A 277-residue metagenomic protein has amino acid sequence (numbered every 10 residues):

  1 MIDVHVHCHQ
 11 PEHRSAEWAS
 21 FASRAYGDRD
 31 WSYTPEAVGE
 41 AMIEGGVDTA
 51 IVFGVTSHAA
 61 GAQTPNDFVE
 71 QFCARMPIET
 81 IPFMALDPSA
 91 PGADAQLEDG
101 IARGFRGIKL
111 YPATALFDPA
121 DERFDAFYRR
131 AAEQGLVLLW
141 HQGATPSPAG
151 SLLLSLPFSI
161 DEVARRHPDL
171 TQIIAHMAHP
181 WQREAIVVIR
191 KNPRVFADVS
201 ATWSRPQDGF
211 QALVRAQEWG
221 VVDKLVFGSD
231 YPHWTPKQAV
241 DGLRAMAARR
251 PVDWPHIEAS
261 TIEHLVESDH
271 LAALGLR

Functional and structural regions predicted by a protein language model:
M1-H9, Q96, G100, V163-R166 (+1 more regions): A generic "structured core" feature
I2-V4, H13-T49, W219-K224, Q238-R277: Mid-to-C-terminal alpha-helical segments outside catalytic/metal-binding sites
H5, M42, V69, G100 (+7 more regions): Conserved, mostly hydrophobic/aromatic
V6-C8, G54, M84-P88, L110-P112 (+4 more regions): A cross-domain feature marking catalytic cores of carbohydrate-active enzymes and several ubiquitous metabolic/repair
H9-E12, S57-A60, P88-G92, A115 (+4 more regions): Active-site environment of divalent metal-dependent phosphoester hydrolases
A37-A41, P65-F72, Q96-G100, R123-F127 (+4 more regions): A general structural detector for well-ordered alpha-helical segments in enzyme core domains, enriched
D48-T49, S57-L154: Active-site gating/metal-coordination segments in enzymes
R106-G107, D121-F227, W254: Catalytic pocket-lining loop regions of alpha/beta-barrel enzymes, especially the amidohydrolase/enolase/GH5 lineages
